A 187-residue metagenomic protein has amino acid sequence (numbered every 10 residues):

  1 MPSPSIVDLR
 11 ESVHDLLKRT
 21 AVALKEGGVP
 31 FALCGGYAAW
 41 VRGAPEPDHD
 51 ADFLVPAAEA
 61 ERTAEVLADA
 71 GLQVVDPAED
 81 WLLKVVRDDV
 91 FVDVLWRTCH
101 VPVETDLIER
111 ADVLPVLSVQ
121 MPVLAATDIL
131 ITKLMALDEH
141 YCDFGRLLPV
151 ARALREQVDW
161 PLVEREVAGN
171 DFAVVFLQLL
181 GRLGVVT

Functional and structural regions predicted by a protein language model:
M1-T187: Compositionally biased terminal segments of proteins
